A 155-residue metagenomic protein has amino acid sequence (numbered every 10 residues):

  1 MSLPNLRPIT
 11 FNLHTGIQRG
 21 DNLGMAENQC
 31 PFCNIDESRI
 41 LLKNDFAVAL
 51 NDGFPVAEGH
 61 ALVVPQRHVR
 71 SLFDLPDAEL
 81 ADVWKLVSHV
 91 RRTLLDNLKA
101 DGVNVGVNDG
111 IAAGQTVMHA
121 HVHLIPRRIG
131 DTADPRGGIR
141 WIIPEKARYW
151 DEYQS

Functional and structural regions predicted by a protein language model:
N5-L6, F11-S155: HIT superfamily nucleotide-processing domains
